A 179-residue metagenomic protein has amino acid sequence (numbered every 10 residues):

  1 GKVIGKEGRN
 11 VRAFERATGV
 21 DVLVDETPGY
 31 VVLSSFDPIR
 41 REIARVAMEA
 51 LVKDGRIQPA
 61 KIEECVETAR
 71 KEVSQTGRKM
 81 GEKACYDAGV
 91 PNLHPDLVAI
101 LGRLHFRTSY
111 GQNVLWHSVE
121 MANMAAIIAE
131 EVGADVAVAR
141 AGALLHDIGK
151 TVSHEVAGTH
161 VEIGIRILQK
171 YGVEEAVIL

Functional and structural regions predicted by a protein language model:
G1-K2, E26-E42: Short glycine/threonine-rich beta-strand-turn micro-motifs
G1-V24: Domain-scale macromolecular recognition modules
G5, F14, L33, M121 (+1 more regions): Residue-level signature of catalytic and energy-coupling elements of molecular machines, predominantly ATP/GTP-dependent
G19-Y30, D135-A137: Glycine-rich phosphate/pyrophosphate-binding loops and their adjacent beta-strand/loop elements at enzyme active sites
R40-G55: Charge-rich, low-aromatic oligomerization/scaffolding segments with amphipathic character
I62-S74: Structural secondary-structure packing elements that flank or coincide with functional cores
M80-G133: Pre-Walker A segment
H105, W116-E120, A125-L179: Divalent metal-dependent catalytic cores for phosphoryl transfer on phosphate-bearing substrates
